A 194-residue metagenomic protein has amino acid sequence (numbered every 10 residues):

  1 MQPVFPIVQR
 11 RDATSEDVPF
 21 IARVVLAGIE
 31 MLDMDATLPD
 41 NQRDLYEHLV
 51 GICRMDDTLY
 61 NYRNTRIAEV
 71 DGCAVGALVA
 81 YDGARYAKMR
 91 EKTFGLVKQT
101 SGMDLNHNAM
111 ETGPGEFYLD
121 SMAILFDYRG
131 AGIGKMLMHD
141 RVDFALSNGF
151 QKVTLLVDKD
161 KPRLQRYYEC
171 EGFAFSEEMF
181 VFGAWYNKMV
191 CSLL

Functional and structural regions predicted by a protein language model:
Q9-R23, M31-A36: A short beta-loop-alpha structural element at the N-terminal edge of CoA-dependent acyl/N-acetyltransferase catalytic
I29-C53, K98-Q99: Conserved GNAT-fold acetyl-CoA-binding loop/helix
R54-I67, A84-K88, Y118: A short helix-loop-beta-strand connector motif used in the catalytic cores of GNAT acetyltransferases and, in some
I67, C73-D82, Y118, A123: Conserved beta-strand in the GNAT
D82-F117, S121: Conserved acyl-donor/pantetheine-binding loop and adjacent beta-alpha core of acyl/acetyltransferases and related
G102, M122-R129, D158: A short, internal acetyl-CoA/4′-phosphopantetheine-binding micro-motif in the GNAT/acyltransferase core
G115-F117, R129, M138, A145-L156: Conserved GNAT acetyl-CoA-binding A-motif
F150-G172, E177-L194: C-terminal "cap" of GNAT-fold acetyltransferases
